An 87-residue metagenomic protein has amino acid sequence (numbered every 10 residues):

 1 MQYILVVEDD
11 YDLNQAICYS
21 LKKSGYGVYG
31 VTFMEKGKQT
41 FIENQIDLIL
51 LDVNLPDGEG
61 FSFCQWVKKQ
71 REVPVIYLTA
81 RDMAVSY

Functional and structural regions predicted by a protein language model:
M1-Y87: N-terminal/domain-start alpha-helical segments
